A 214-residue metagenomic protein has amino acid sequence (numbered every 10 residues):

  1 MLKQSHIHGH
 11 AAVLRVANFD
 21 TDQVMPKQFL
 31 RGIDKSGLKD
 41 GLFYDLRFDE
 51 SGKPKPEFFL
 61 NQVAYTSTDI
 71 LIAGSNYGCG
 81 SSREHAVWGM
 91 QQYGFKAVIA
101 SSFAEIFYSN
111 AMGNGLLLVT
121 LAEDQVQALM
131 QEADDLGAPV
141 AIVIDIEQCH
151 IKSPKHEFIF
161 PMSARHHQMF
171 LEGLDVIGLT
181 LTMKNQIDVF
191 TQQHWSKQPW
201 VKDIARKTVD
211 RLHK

Functional and structural regions predicted by a protein language model:
M1-K214: Fe-S-dependent hydro-lyases/dehydratases of central metabolism
